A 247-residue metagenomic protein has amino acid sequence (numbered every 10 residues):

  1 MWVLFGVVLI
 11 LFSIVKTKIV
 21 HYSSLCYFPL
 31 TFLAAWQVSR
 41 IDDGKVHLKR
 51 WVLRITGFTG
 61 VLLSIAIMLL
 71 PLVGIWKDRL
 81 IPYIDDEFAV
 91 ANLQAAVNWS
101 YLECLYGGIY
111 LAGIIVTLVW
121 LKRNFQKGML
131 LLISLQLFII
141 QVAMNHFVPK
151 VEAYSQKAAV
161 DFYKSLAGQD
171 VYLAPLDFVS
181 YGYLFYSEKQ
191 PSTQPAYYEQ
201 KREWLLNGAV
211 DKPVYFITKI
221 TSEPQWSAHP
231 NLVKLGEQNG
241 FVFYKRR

Functional and structural regions predicted by a protein language model:
M1-R247: Membrane-embedded architecture of ER/inner-membrane glycosylation machinery
